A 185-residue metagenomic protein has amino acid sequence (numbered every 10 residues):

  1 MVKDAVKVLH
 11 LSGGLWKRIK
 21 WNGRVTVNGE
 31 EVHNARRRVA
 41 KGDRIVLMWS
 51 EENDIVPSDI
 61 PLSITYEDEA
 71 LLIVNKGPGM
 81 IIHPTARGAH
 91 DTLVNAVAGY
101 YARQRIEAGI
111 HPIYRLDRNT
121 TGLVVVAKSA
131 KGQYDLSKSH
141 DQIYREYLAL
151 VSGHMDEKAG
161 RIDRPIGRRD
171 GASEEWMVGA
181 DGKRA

Functional and structural regions predicted by a protein language model:
M1-A185: RNA pseudouridine synthases
